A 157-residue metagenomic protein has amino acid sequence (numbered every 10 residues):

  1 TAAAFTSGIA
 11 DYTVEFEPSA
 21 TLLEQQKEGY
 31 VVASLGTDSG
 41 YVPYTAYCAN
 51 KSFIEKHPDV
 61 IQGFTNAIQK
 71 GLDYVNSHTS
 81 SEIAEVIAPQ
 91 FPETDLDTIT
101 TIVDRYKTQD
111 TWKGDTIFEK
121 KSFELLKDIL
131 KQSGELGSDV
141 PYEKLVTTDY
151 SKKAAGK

Functional and structural regions predicted by a protein language model:
T1-F91: Pocket-lining segment of extracytoplasmic ligand-binding domains
S7-D11, L96, L136-Y142: A local structural motif
F16, S34-L35, I99-T100, P141-Y142: Short loop/turn and capping residues at structural boundaries
N50, E119, T147-D149: Residue-level signal for threonine
E55-L136: Secondary-structure end/capping motifs
E124-K157: Conserved C-terminal helix/tail region of periplasmic/extracytoplasmic solute-binding proteins
